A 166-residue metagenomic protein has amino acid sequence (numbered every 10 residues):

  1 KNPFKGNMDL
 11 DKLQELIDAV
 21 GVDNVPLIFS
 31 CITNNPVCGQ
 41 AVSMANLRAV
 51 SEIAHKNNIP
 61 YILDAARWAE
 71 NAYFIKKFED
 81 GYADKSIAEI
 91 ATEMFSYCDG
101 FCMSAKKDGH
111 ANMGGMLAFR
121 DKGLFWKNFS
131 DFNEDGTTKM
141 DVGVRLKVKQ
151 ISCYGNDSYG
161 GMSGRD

Functional and structural regions predicted by a protein language model:
K1-D166: Conserved PLP-enzyme active-site core in the AAT-like
